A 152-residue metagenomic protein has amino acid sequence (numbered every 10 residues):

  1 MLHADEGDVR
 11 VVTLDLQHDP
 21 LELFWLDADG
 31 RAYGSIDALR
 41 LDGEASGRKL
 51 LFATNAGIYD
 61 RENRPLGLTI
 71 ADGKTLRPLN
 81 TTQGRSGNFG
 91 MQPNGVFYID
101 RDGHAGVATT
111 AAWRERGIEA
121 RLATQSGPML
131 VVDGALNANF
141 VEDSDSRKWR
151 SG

Functional and structural regions predicted by a protein language model:
M1-F89: Zymogen propeptides
D5-G7, S146-W149: Short, flexible loop/turn motifs enriched in small residues
D60-S146: Active-site-adjacent helix-turn-beta-strand microarchitecture at beta-sheet edges that either contains or buttresses
G152: Catalytic-pocket segment enriched in acidic/His residues
